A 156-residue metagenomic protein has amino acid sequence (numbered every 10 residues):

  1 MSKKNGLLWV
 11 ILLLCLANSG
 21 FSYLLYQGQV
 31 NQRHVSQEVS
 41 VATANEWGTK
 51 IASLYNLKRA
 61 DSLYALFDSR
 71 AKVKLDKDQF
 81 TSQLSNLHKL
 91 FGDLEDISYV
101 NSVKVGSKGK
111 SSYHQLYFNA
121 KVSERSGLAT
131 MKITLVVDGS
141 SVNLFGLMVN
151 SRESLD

Functional and structural regions predicted by a protein language model:
M1-G6: Positively charged n-region of N-terminal signal peptides that target proteins for export
L7-L57: Short, low-complexity N-terminal intrinsically disordered segments enriched in polar/charged residues
V30, H34, E38, E46 (+3 more regions): A near-ubiquitous, low-amplitude feature marking generic local secondary-structure context
L57, F91, G139-S141: Alpha-helix termination/capping residues and helix-transition junctions
D61-H114: Short solvent-exposed beta->alpha transition segments
S102-D156: Exposed beta-sheet edge and beta->alpha loop/turn motif
